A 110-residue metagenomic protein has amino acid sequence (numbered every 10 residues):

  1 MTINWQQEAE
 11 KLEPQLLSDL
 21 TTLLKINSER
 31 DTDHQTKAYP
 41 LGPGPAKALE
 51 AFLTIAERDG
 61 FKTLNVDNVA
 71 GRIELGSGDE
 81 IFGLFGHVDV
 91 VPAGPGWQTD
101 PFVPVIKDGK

Functional and structural regions predicted by a protein language model:
M1-A9, G76-L84: Short charge-dense sequence patches
T2-P43: N-terminal capping segment at the start of a domain
L17-L20, G78-D79, T99-P101: A structure-centric signal for secondary-structure junctions around beta-strands
L24, V66, V90-V91: Hydrophobic aliphatic residue packing
K25-D31, K47, F102-D108: Short amphipathic alpha-helical segments, especially helix-boundary/capping motifs
D33-E80, V103: A non-catalytic alpha/beta surface segment that caps or lines the substrate-entry region of metallo-dependent hydrolase
I81-K110: Active-site metal-coordination/substrate-binding segment of hydrolases, especially metallo-dependent peptidases
